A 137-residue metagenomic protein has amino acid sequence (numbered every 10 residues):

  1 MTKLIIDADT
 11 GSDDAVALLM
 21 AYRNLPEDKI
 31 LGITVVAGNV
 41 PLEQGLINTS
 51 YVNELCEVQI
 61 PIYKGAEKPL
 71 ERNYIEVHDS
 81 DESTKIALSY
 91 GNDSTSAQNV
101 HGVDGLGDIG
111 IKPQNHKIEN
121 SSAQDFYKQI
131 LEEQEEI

Functional and structural regions predicted by a protein language model:
M1-I137: N-terminal acidic, glycine/proline-rich low-complexity segments
